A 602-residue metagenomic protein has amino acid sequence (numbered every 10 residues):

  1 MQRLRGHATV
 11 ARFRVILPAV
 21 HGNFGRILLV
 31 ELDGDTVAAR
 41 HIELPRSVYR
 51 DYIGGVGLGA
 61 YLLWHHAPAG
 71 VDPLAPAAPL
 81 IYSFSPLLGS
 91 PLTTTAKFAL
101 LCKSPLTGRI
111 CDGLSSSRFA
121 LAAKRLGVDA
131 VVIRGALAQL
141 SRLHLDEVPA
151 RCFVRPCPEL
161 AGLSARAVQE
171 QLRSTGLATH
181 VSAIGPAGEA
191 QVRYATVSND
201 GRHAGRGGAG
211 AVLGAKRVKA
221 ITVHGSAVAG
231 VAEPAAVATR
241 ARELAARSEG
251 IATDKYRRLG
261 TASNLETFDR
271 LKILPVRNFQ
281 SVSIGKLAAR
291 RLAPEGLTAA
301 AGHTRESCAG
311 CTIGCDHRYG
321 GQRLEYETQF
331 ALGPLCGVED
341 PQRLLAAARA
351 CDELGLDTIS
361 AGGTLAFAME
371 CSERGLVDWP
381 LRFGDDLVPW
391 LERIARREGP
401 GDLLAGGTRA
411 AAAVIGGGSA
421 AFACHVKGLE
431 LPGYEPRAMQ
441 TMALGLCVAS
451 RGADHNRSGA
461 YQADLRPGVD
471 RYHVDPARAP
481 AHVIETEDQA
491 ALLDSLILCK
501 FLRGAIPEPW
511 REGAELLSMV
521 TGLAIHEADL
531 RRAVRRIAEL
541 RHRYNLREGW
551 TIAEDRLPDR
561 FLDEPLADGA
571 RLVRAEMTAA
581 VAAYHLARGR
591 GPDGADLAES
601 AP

Functional and structural regions predicted by a protein language model:
Q2-R5: Compositionally biased, intrinsically disordered low-complexity segments enriched in Pro/Arg/Gln/His
F13-V231, A238-D254, N264-K286: Protein-protein interaction/assembly regions in multi-subunit complexes
R173-G207, L213-P602: Extended C-terminal regions of large enzymes
